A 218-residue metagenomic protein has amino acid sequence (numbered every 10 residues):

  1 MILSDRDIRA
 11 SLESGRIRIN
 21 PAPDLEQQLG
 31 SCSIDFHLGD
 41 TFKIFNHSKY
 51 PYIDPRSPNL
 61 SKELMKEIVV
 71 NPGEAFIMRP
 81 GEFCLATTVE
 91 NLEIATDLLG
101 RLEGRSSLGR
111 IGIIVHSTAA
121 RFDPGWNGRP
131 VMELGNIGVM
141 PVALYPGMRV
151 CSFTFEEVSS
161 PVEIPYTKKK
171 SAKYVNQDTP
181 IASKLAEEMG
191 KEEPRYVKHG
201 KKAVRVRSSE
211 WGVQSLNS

Functional and structural regions predicted by a protein language model:
M1-S215: DUTPase catalytic domain/fold
